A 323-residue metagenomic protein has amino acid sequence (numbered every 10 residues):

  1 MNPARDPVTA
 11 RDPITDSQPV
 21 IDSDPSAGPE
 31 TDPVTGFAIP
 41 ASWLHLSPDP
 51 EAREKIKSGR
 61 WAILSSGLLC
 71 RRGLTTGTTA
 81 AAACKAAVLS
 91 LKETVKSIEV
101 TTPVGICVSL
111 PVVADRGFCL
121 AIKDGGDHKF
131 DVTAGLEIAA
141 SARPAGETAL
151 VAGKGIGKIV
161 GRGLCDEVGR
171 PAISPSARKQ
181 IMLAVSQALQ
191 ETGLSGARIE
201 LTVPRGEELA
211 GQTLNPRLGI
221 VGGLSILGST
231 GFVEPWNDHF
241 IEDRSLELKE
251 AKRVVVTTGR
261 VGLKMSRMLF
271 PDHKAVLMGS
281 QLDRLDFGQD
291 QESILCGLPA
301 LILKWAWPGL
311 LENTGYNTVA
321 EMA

Functional and structural regions predicted by a protein language model:
N2, G28-L218, A320: Generic N-terminal targeting/processing segments that precede catalytic cores or assembly contacts
N2-P3, V8, A152, V254-T257: Short intrinsically disordered, low-complexity coil segments enriched in acidic
D6, A10-D12, D16-Q18, D22-V34: Asp/Glu-rich intrinsically disordered low-complexity tracts
R11, S17, P111, E234-N237: Residues at secondary-structure transition points
P19, S23, C84, P235-D238: Residue-level recognition of conserved structural "scaffold" positions that shape functional pockets and channels
I21, V88, K92, A197 (+2 more regions): Functionally constrained cores in energy, signaling, and assembly domains
D32-S58, A62, R71, G211 (+2 more regions): A structural signal for small-residue-enriched, beta-sheet-centric alpha/beta enzyme cores and oligomeric scaffold folds
